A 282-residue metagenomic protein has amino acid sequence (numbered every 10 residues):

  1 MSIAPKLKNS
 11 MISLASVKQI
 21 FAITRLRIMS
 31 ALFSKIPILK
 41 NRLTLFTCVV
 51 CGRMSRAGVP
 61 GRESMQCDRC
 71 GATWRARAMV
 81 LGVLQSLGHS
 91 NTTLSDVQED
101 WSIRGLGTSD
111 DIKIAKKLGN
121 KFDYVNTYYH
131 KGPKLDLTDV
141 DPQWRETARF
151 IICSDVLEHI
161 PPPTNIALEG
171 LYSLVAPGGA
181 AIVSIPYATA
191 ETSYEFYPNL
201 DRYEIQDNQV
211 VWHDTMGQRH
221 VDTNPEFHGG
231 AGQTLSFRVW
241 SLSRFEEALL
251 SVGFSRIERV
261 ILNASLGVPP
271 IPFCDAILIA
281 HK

Functional and structural regions predicted by a protein language model:
S2-E146, L266-I279: Conserved N-terminal segment of class I S-adenosyl-L-methionine
R27-S30, F150, F227-H228: Generic signal for short, ordered secondary-structure residues within or immediately flanking folded domains
K35-R42, F46, P162-H281: S-adenosyl-L-methionine-dependent methyltransferase catalytic module, highlighting the catalytic core
D96-R202, L242-F245, I277-K282: Conserved SAM-binding loop
